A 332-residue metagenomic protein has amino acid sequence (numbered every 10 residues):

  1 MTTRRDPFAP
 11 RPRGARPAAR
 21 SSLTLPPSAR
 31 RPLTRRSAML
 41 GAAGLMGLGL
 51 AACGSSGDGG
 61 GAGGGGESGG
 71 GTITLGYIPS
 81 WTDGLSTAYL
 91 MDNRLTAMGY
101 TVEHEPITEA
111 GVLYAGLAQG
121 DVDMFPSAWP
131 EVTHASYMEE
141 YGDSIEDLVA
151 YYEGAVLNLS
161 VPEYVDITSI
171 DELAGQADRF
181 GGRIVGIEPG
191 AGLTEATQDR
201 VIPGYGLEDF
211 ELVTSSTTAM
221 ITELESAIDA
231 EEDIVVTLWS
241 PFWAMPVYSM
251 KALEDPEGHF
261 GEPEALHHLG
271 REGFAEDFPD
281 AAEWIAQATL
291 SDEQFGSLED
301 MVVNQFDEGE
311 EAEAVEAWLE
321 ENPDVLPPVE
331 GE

Functional and structural regions predicted by a protein language model:
M1-L33, L40-A51: N-terminal secretory signal peptides
C53-E67: Bacterial lipoprotein signal-peptidase II cleavage site
G69-D83, Y100-E105, G181-V185, I285: Short, well-ordered beta-strand elements
I73, D83-G84, D199-E231, P263-A265 (+3 more regions): An extracytoplasmic/periplasmic, membrane-proximal ligand-sensing/linker region
L90-M98, G181-E211: Ligand-binding cleft/hinge of the Venus flytrap
G116, V122-P126, A196-G258: Ligand-binding pocket segment of bilobal, Venus flytrap-like solute-binding proteins
D143-G190: A conserved helix-loop-strand patch within extracytoplasmic ligand-binding domains of the periplasmic binding
Y151-L157, A244-D292: Periplasmic-binding protein-like
